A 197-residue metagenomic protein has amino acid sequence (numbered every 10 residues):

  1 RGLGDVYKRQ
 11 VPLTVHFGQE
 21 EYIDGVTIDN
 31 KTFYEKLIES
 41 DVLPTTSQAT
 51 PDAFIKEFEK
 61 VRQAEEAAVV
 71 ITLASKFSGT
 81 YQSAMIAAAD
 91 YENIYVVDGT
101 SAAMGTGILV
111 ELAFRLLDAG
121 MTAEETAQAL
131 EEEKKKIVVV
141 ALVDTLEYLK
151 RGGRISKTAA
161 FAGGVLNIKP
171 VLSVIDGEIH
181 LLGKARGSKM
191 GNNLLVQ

Functional and structural regions predicted by a protein language model:
G2-Y7: Short, small-residue-biased leader/transition segments that mark boundaries at the very start of proteins
K8-G25: Short catalytic helix/loop segments, enriched in acidic residues and glycine and frequently bearing histidine
V15, L73, G99-A102, G177: Short, ordered loop/turn segments at secondary-structure junctions
E21-D90: Class I S-adenosyl-L-methionine
A64, F77-V139: Active-site histidine-anchored catalytic micro-motif
L116-L181: Internal, active-site/partner-interface "lid" segment
V174, I179-Q197: Gly/His-enriched, cation/cofactor- and phosphate-binding structural elements
